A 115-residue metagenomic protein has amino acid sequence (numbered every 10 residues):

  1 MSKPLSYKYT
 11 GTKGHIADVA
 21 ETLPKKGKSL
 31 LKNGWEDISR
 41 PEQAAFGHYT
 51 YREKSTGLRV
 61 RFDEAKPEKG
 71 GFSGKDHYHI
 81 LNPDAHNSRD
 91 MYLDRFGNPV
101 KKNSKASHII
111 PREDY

Functional and structural regions predicted by a protein language model:
M1-Y115: Catalytic toxin/effector domains delivered as secreted proteins or via bacterial secretion systems
